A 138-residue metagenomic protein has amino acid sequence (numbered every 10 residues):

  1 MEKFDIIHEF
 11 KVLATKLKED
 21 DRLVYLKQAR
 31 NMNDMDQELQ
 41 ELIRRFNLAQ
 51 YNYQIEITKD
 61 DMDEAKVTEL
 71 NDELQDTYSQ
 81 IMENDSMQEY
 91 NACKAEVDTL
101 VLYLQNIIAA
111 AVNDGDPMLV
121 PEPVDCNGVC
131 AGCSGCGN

Functional and structural regions predicted by a protein language model:
M1-K11, C136-G137: N-terminal leader/targeting peptides and immediately adjacent processing regions
I7-N31: Short, charge-rich amphipathic alpha-helices with coiled-coil/heptad character
T15, Y78-S79, Q105, P117 (+1 more regions): Intrinsically disordered, low-complexity terminal tails/loops enriched in metal-binding residues
D21, I57, D61, D85 (+3 more regions): Long, hydrophobic, amphipathic alpha-helical segments used as structural scaffolds
K27-Q28, D34, I81, Y90-T99 (+1 more regions): Long, low-complexity intrinsically disordered regions enriched in acidic and polar residues with frequent FG dipeptides
Q37-E89, C93: Amphipathic alpha-helical segments
E73, A92-A109, P121-D125: Long amphipathic alpha-helical coiled-coil segments
P121-N138: Cysteine-cluster motifs in flexible loop/terminal segments that predominantly coordinate metals
